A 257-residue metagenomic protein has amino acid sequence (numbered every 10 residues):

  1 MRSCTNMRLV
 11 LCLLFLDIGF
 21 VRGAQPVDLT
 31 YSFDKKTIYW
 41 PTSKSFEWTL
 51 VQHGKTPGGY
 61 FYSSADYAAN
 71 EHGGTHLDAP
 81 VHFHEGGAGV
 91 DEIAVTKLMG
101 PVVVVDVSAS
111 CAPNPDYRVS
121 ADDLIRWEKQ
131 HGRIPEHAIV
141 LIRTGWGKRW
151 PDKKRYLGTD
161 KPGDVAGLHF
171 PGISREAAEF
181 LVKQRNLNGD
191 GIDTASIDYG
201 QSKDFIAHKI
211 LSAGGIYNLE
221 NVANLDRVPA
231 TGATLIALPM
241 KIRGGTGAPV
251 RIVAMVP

Functional and structural regions predicted by a protein language model:
R2-T5, V21: N-terminal metal-binding scaffold of metallo-dependent hydrolase/deaminase domains
C4-C12: Sec-dependent signal peptide recognition, specifically the positively charged N-region followed immediately by
L13-G19: Hydrophobic core
F20-P257: Active-/binding-site microenvironments in catalytic and ligand-binding cores
